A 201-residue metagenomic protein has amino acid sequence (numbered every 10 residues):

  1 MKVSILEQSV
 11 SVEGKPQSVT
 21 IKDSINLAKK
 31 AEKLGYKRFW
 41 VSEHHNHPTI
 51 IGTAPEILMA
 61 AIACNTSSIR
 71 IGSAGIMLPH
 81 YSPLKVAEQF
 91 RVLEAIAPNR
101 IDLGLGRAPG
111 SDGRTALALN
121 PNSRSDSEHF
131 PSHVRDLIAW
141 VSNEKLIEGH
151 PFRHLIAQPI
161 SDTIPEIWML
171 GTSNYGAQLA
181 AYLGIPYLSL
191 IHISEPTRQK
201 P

Functional and structural regions predicted by a protein language model:
M1-T66: N-terminal beta1-alpha1-beta2 module of alpha/beta enzyme domains
M1-V3, Y36-R38, T66-I71, A97-I101 (+2 more regions): Short, well-ordered coil/turn segments that N-cap beta-strands
K2-Q17, P79-K145: Flexible, glycine-rich active-site loops centered on histidine and acidic residues that chelate a metal or position
W40, G104, L188-S189: Conserved beta-strand positions in the central sheet of alpha/beta enzyme cores
H45-T53, P79-L84, S194: Acidic-and-aromatic substrate-binding clefts and catalytic sites of carbohydrate-active enzymes
A181-L190: A conserved active-site cap/scaffold subdomain adjacent to cofactor or substrate pockets
I191-P201: Single conserved hydrophobic/aromatic residue that forms the stacking wall/gate of nucleotide- or nucleobase-binding
